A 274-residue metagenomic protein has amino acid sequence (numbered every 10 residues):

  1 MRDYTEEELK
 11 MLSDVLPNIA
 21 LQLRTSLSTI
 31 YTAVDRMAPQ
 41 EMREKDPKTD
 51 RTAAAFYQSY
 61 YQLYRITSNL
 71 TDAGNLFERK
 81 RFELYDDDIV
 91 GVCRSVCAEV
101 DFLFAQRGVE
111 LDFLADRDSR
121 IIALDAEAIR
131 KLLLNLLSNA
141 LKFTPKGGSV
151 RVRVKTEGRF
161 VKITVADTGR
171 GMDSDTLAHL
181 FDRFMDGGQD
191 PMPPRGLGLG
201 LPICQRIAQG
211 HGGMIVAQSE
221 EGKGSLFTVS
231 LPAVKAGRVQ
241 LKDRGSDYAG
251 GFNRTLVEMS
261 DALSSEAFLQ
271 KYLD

Functional and structural regions predicted by a protein language model:
N18-T25, T144: Residue-level recognition of the "H+4" position in the DHp/HisKA helix of two-component sensor histidine kinases
P47-K48, F77-D87, G91-V92, A123: Short flexible loop/turn segments at helix-to-beta-strand junctions within the C-terminal catalytic HATPase_c
Q58-L63: Short alpha-helical segment of the dimerization/phosphotransfer core of two-component systems
Y85-D88, A105, E110-R120: Conserved catalytic submotifs in the C-terminal HATPase_c
A140-L141: Short helix-loop "hinge" at the ATP-lid/N-box region of the Bergerat-fold HATPase_c
M172-F184: Short conserved segment of the HATPase_c
G212-G213: Conserved glycine-rich
